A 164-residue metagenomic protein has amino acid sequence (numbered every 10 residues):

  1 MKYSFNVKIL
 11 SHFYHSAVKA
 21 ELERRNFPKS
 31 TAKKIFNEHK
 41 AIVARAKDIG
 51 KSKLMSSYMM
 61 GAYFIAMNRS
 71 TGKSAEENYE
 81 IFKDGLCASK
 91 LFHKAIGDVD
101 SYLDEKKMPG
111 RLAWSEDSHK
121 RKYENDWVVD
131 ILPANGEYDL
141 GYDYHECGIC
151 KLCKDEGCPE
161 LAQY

Functional and structural regions predicted by a protein language model:
M1-D139, G148-Q163: N-terminal accessory segment detector
